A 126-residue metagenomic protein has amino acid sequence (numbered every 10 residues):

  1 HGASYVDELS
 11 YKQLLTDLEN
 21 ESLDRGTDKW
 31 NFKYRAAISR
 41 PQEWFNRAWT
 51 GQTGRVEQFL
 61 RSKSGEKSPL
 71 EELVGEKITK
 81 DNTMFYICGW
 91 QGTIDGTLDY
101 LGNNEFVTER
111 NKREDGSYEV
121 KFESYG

Functional and structural regions predicted by a protein language model:
H1-G126: Reductase modules of NAD(P)H-dependent flavoproteins
